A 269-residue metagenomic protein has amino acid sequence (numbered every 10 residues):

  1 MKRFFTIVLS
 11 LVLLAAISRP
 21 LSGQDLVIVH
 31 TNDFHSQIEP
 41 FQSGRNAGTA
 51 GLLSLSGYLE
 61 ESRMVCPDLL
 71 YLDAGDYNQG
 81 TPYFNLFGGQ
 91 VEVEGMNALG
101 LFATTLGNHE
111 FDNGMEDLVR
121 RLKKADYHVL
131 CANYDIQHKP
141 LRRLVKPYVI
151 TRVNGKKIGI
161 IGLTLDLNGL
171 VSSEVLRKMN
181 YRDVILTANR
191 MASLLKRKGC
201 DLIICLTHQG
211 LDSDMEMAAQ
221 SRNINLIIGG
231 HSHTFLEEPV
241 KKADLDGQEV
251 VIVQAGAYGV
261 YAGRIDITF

Functional and structural regions predicted by a protein language model:
M1-F4: Positively charged n-region of N-terminal signal peptides that target proteins for export
I7-A16: Bacterial N-terminal signal peptides
L21-F269: Acidic, metal/ion-coordinating pockets
